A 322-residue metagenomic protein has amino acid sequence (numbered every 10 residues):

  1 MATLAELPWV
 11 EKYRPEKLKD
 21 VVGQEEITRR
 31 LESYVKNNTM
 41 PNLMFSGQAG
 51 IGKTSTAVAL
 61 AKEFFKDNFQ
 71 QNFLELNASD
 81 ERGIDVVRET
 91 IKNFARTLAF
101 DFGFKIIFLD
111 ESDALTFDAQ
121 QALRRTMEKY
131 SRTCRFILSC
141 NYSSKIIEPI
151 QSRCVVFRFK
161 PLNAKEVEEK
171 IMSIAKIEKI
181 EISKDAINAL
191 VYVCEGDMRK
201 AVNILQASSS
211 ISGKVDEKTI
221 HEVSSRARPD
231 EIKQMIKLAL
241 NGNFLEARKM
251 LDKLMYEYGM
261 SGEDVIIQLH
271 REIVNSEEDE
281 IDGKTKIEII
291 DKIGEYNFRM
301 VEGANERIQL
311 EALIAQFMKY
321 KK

Functional and structural regions predicted by a protein language model:
M1-V156, E166, N297: P-loop/Walker A NTP-binding region and its immediately flanking N-terminal helices in P-loop NTPase folds
G83-D85, G196-R199: Conserved GTPase G-domain signal focused on the G5
R88, I147-Y192, A201-Q206: Conserved AAA+ ATPase core "coupling" helix
I107, I187-V193, R199-G213, T219-H221 (+3 more regions): C-terminal helical "lid" of AAA+/P-loop NTPase domains
A227: Conserved beta/loop motifs at nucleotide-recognition and modification sites
E231: Conserved ATP-binding/catalytic motifs of P-loop helicase motor domains
M235-K322: Helix-rich C-terminal "collar"/helical-bundle subdomain used as an assembly and partner-interaction module in RFC-like
